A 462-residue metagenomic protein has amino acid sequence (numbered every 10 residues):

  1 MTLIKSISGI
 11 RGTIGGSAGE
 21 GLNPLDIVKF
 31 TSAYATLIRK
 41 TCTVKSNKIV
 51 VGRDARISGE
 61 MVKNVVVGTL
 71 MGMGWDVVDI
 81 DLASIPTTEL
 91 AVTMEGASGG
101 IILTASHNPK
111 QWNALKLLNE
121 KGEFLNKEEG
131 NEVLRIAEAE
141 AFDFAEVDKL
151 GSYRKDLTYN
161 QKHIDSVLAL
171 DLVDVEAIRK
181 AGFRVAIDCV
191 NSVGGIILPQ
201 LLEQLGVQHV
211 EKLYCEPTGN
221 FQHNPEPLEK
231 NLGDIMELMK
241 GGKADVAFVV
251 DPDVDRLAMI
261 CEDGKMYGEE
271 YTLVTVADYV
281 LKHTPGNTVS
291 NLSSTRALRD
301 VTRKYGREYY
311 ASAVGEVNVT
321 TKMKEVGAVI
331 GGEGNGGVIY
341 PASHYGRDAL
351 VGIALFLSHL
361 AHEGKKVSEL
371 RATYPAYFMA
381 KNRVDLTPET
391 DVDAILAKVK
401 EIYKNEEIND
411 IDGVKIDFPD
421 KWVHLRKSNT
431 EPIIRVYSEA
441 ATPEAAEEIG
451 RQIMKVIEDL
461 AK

Functional and structural regions predicted by a protein language model:
M1-M73, S152-V185: An N-terminal, well-structured beta->alpha segment
T13, N113-K240: Gly/Ser/Thr-enriched, mixed-charge loops and adjacent short helices that form phosphate/oxyanion-binding elements
T36, K48-W112, Q200-I260: N-terminal small/polar loop signature for handling phosphorylated ligands or for N-terminal nucleophile
V51-D54, I187-C189, C261, A342 (+1 more regions): Short glycine-centered, acidic/aromatic-flanked micro-motifs in structured strand/loop junctions that mark active-site
L117-E120, A258-E262, I339-P341: Short beta-strand-to-turn element immediately C-terminal to the catalytic PLP-Schiff-base lysine in fold type I
L134-D165, A169, C261-G334, V338-I339: Proline/glycine-rich low-complexity loops and linkers
A244-V246, T284-K462: Phosphate-binding and adjacent anionic-ligand microenvironments
